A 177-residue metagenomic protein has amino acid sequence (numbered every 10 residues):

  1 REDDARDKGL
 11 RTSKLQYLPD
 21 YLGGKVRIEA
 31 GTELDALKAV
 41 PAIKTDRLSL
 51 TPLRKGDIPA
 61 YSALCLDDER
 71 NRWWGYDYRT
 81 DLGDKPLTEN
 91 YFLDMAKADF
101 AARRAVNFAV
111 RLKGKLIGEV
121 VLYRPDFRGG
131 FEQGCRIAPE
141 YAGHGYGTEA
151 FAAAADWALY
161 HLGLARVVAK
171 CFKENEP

Functional and structural regions predicted by a protein language model:
R1, I137, G143-Y160, E176: Conserved acetyl-CoA-binding loop-helix of GNAT-fold acetyltransferases
R1-A30: Aromatic (often tryptophan-rich) hydrophobic motifs at membrane interfaces
E2-G9, A169-P177: Conserved beta-strand-loop-alpha-helix junction that forms the acyl-donor binding cleft
G9, G83, R128, E132 (+2 more regions): Residues that form or flank phosphate/diphosphate-binding pockets in enzymes that use nucleotide phosphates
G24-K25, G75, F151, V168-A169: Residue-level detector of family-conserved "landmark" positions at structurally sensitive sites
T32-E140, D156-W157, H161, V167: GNAT-family acyltransferases
